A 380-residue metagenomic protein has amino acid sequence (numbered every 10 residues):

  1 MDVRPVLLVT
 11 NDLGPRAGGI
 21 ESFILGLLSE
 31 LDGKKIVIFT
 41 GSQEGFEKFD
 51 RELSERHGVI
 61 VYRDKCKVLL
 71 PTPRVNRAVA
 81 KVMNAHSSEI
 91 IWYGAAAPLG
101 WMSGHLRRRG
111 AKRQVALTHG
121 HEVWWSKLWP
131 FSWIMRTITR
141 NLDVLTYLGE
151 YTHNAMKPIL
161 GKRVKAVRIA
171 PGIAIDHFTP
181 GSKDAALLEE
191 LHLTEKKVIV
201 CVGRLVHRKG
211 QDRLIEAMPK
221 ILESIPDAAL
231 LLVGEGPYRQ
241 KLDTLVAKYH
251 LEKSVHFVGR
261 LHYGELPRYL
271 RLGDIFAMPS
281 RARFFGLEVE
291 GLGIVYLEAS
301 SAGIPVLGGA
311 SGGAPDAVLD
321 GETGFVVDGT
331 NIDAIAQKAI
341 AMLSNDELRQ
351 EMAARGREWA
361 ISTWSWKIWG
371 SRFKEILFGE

Functional and structural regions predicted by a protein language model:
L7-V9, T146, L193-K209, I215-M218: Conserved donor-binding/catalytic core segment of Leloir-type glycosyltransferases
T10-A17, F23-P71: N-terminal strand-loop element at the rim of the active site of nucleotide-sugar-dependent glycosyltransferases
Y93-L99: Short His-centered aromatic/hydrophobic patch
K196, D227, S254, A334 (+3 more regions): A short, well-ordered alpha-helix in the C-terminal region of glycosyltransferases
Q240-E265, I275: Nucleotide-activated donor-binding/catalytic signature segment of Leloir-type glycosyltransferases, i.e., the conserved
S254, R271-V289, I304: Acidic donor-binding loop of glycosyltransferase active sites
Y296, S301, P305-G308, V318: Short hydrophobic beta-strand element within catalytic cores of glycosyltransferases and related nucleotide-activated
L319-G321, F325-I332, A341-E347: Conserved acidic donor-binding segment of nucleotide-sugar-dependent glycosyltransferases
